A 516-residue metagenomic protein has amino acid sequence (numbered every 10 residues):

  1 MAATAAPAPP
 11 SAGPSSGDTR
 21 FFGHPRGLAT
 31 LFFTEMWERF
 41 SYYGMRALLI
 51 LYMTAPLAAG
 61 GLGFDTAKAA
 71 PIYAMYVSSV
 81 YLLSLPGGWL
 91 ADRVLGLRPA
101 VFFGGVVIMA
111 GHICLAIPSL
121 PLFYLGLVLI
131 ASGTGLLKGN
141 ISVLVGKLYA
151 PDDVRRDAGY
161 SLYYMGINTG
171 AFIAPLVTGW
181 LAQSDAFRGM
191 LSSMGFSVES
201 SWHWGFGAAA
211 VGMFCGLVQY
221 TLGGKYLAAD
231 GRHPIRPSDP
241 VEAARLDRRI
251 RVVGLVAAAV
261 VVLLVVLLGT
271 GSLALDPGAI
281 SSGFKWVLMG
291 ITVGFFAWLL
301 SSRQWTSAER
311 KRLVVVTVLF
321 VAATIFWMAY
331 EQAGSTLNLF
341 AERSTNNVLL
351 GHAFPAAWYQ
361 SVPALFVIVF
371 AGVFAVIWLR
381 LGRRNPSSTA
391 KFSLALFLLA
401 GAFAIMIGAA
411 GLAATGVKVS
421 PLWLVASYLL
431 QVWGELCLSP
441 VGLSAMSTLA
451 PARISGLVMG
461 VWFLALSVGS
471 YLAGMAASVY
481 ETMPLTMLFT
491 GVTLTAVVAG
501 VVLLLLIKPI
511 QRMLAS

Functional and structural regions predicted by a protein language model:
M1-H24, P151, G179-T336, R343-V348 (+3 more regions): Intracellular loop-helix junctions on the cytosolic face of multi-pass helical membrane proteins
M36, G111, L122-L137, F320 (+1 more regions): Hydrophobic core of transmembrane alpha-helices in multi-pass small-molecule transporters, especially MFS/SLC-type
A47-A70, Q183, A333-A357: Short amphipathic helix-loop junctions that connect adjacent transmembrane helices in Major Facilitator Superfamily/SLC
A70-A91, K138, F172-A174, S361-F374 (+1 more regions): Central cavity-lining transmembrane alpha-helices of secondary-active solute carriers, predominantly the Major
V80, D157-F187, G205-C215, Q360-V367 (+1 more regions): Glycine-rich segments within core transmembrane alpha-helices of 12-TM secondary carriers
L83-L120: Conserved MFS/SLC helix-loop-helix module at the cytosolic interface between two early adjacent transmembrane helices
R93-G105, D152-D153, E309, R380-F397: Cytoplasmic membrane-interface "Motif A"-like loop-to-helix N-cap segments of 12-TM Major Facilitator Superfamily
V106-Y124, F397-G416: C-terminal ends and interior cores of transmembrane alpha-helices in multi-pass membrane transporters/permeases
